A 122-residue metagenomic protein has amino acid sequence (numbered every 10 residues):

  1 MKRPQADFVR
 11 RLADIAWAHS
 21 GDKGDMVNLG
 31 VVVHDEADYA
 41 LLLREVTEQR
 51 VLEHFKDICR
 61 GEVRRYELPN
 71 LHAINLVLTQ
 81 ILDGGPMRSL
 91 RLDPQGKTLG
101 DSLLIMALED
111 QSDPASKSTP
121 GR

Functional and structural regions predicted by a protein language model:
M1-R122: Long, contiguous binding/interaction regions
